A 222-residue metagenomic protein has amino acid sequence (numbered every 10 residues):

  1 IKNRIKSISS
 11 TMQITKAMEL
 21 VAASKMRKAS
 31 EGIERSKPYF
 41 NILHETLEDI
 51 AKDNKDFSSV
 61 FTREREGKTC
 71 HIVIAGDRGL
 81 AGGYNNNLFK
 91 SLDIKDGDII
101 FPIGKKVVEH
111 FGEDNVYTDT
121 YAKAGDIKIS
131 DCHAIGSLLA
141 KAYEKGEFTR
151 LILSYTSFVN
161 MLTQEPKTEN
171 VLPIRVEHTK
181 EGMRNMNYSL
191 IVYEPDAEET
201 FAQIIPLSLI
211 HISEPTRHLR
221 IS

Functional and structural regions predicted by a protein language model:
I1-S213, R217, S222: C-terminal beta-strand-loop-alpha-helix "lid" module of Rossmann-like NAD(P)-dependent dehydrogenases
